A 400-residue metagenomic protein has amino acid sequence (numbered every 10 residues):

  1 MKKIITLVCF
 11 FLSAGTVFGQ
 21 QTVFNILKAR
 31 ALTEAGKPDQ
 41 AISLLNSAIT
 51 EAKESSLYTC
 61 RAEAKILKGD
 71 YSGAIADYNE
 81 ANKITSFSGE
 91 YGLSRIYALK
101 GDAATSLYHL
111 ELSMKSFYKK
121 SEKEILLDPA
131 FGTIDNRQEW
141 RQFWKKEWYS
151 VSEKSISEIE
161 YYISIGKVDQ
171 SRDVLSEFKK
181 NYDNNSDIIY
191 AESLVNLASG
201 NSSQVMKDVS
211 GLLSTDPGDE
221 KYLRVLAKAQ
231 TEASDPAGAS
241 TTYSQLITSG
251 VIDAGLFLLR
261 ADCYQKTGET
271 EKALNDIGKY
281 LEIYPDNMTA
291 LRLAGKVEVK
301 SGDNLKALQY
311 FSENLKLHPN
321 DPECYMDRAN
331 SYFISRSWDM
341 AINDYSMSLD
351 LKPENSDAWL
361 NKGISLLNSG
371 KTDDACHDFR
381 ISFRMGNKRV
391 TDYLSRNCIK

Functional and structural regions predicted by a protein language model:
T22-V23, S55-S56, F87-E90, S121 (+8 more regions): Helix-start (N-cap) detector for alpha-helical repeat units in TPR-like alpha-solenoids, especially tetratricopeptide
T33, I66, A98, I163 (+7 more regions): Position-specific recognition of the canonical hydrophobic site in helix A of tetratricopeptide repeat
S47-A48, E80-A81, S113, F178 (+6 more regions): Canonical positions in the second alpha-helix
T50-E51, N82-I84, S116, N181 (+6 more regions): Structural marker of alpha-solenoid helical repeat scaffolds
C60, G92, L126-D128, A191 (+6 more regions): Canonical tetratricopeptide repeat
I125-Y161, N368, T372-K400: Terminal, low-structured helical/coil segments at or just beyond the last alpha-helical repeat
